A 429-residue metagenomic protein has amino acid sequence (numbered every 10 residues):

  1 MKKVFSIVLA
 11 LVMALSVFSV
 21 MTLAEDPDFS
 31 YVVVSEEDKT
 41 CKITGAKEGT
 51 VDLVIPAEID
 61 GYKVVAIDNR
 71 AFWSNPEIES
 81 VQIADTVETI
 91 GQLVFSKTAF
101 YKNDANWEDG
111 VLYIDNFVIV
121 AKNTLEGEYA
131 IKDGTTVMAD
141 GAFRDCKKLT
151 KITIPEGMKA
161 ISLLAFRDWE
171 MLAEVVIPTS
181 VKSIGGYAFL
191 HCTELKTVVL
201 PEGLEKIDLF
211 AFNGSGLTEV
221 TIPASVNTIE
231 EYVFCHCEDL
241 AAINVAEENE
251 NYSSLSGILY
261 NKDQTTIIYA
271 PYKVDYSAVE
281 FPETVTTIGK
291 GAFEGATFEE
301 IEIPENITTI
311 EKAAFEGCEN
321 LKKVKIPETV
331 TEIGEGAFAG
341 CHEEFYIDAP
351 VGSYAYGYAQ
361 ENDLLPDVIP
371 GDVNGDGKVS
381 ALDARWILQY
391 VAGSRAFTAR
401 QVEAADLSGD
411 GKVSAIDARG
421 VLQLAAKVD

Functional and structural regions predicted by a protein language model:
V4-T22: Sec-dependent N-terminal signal peptides of Gram-positive bacterial secreted proteins and lipoproteins
S16-A24, D367-D429: Cellulosome-associated attachment modules in secreted, modular CAZymes
D28-D38, E48-A66, N75-T89, K97-D115 (+10 more regions): Structural signature of tandem-repeat unit edges
N69-A71, Q92-V94, I119, D140-A142 (+10 more regions): Consensus positions within tandem repeat domains that build extended binding/scaffold surfaces
A139, V351, A355, D383 (+1 more regions): Stable alpha-helical elements in mature extracytoplasmic
Y354-D363: Short, aromatic/basic amphipathic alpha-helical patches
